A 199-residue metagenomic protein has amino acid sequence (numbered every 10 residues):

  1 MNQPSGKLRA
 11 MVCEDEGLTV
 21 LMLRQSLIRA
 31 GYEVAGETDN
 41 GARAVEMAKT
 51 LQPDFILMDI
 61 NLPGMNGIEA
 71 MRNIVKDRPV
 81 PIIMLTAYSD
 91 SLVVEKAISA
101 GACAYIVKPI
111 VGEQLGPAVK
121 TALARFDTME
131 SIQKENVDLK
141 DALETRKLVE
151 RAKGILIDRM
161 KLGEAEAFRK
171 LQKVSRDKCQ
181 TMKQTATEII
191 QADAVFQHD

Functional and structural regions predicted by a protein language model:
M1-R9: Non-catalytic signal-transmission and effector/linker regions of two-component phosphorelay proteins
E16-G36: Two-component/phosphorelay signaling modules centered on CheY-like receiver
N40-R43, N66-E69: Acidic catalytic/metal-coordinating carboxylates
D59, T86: Active-site residues of response regulator receiver
P63: The feature encodes the CheY-like receiver
L92, I110-T121: C-terminal output helix
D127-T128, K134-D199: C-terminal output/effector regions of signal-responsive regulators
